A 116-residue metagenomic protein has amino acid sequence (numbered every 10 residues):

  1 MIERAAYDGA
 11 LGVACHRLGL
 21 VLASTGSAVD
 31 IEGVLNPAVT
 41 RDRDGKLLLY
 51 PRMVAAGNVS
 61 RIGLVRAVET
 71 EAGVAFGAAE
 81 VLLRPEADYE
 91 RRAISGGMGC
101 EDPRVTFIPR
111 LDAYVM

Functional and structural regions predicted by a protein language model:
M1-E32, N36-M98, T106-M116: Beta-rich carbohydrate-recognition and catalytic domains
